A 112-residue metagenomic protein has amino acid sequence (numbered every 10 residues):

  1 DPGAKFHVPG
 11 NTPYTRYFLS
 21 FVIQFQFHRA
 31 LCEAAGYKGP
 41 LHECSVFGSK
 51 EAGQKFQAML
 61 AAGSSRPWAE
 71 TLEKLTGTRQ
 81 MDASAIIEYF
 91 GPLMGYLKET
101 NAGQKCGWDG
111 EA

Functional and structural regions predicted by a protein language model:
D1-A112: C-terminal, non-catalytic "cap/extension" segments appended to globular domains
